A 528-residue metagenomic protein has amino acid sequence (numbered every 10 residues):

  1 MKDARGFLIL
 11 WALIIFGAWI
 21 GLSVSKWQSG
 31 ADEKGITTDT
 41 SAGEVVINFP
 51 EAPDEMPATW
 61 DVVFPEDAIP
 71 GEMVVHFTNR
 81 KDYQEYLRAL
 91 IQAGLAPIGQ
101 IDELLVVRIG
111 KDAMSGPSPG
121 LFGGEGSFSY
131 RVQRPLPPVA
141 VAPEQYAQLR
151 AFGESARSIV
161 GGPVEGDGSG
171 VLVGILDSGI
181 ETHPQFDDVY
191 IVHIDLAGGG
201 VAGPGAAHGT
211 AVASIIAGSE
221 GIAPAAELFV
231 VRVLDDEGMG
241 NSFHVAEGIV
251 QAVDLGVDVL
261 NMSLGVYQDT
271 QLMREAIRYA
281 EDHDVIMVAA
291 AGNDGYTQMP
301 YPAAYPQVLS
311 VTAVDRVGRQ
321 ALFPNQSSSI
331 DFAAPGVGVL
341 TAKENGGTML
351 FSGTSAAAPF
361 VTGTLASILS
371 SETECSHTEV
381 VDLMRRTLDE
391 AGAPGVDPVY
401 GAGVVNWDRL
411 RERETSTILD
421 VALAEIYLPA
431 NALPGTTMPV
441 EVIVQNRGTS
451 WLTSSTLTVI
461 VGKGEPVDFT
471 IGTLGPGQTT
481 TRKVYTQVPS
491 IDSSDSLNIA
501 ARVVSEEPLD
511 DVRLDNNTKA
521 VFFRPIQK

Functional and structural regions predicted by a protein language model:
G6-W11, G21-L22, E51-D67, A93-D102 (+7 more regions): Protease zymogen maturation seam
G30-P50, D54, V62, V253 (+7 more regions): C-terminal subdomain of the subtilisin-like protease fold in secreted/lumenal serine endopeptidases
G162-G168, M239-N261, T270-M287, Y296-T312 (+2 more regions): Mature extracellular/periplasmic domains of secretome proteins
G162-V173, G179-V192, G200-F243, Y305-Q307 (+2 more regions): Subtilisin-like serine protease catalytic core
D177, G292, G353: Active-site glycine-centered loops adjacent to acidic/histidine catalytic or metal-binding residues that shape
T182, I191, G203, A313-S355: Catalytic-core environment of secreted peptidases
A213-I216, V233-L234, D258, L322 (+1 more regions): Hydrolase catalytic cores
W407-K528: Extracellular/luminal regions of secreted and cell-surface proteins that mediate adhesion/ECM remodeling
